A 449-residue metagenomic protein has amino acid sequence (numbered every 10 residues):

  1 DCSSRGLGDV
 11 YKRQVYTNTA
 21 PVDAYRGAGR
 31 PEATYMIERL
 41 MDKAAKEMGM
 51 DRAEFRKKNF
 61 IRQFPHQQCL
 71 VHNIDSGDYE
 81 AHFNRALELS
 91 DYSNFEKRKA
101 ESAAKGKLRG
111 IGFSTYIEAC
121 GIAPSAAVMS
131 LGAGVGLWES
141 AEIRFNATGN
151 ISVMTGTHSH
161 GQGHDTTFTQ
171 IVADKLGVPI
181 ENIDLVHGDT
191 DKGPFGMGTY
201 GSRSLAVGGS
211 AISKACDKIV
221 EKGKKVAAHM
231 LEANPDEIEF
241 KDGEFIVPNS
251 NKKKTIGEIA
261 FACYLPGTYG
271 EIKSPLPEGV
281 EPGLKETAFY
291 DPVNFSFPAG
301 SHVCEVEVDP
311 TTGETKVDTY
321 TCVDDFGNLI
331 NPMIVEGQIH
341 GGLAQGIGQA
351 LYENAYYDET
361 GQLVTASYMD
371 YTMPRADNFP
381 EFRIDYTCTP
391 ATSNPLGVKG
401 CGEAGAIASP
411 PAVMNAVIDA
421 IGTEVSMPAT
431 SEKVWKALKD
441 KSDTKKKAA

Functional and structural regions predicted by a protein language model:
D1-Y11: Single conserved hydrophobic/aromatic residue that forms the stacking wall/gate of nucleotide- or nucleobase-binding
R5, A24-E54, N59, R85 (+9 more regions): Alpha-helical support elements that line or immediately flank enzyme active sites and cofactor-binding pockets
D9, V135-L137, P179-S204, C388: Flexible glycine/proline-rich, aromatic-decorated loop/lid segments
D9-G27, R144-M154, T387-C401: Residues forming anionic-ligand binding surfaces in small-molecule and nucleic-acid pockets of primarily soluble enzymes
V22-K43, E47, Q68-S93, G196-H229 (+4 more regions): Glycine-rich and small/hydrophobic secondary-structure elements
F60-N150, V364-D385: Helix-loop-helix junctions that connect adjacent transmembrane helices in secondary transporters/permeases, recognized
E181-H187, P374-V398: Generic long, charged, amphipathic alpha-helical segments
P235, P248-F297: Internal maturation/activation junctions in enzymes
